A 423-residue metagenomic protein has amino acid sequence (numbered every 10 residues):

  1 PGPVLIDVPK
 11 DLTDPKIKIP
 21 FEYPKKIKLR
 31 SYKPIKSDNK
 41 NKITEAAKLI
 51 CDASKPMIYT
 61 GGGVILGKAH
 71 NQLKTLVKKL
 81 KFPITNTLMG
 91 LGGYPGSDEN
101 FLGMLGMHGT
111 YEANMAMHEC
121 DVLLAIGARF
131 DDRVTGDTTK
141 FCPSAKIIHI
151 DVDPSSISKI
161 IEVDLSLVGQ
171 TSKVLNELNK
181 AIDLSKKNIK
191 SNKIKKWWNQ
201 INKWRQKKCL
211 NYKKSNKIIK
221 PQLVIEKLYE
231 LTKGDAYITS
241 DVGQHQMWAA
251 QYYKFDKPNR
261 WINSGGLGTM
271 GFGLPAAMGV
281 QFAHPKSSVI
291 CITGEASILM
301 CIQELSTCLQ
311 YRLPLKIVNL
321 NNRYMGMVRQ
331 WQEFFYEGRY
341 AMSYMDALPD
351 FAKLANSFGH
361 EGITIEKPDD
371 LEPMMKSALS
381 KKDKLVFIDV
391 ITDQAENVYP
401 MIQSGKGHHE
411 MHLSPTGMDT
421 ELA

Functional and structural regions predicted by a protein language model:
P1-L49, L210, L413: Conformationally flexible catalytic loops at phosphate/diphosphate-handling active centers
D7, F82-L88, I148-D151, L315-L320: Short internal beta-strands
V8, G90-W197, M375: Glycine-rich, acidic loop regions that bind phosphate or pyrophosphate groups
V8-D14, G62-V64, P154, V242-Q246 (+2 more regions): Glycine-rich beta-alpha junction loops
I19-S31, G93-S97, Q200-Y212, N259-R260 (+2 more regions): Gly-rich Lys/Arg/Thr-decorated short loops/hinges at beta-loop-alpha junctions or inter-strand turns that position
K42-M57, L76, M117-E119, K227-A236 (+2 more regions): Glycine-rich phosphate/diphosphate-binding loops that line cofactor/substrate pockets in enzymes
E119, I157-I160, S166-V168, S172-N176 (+1 more regions): Thiamine diphosphate
Q200-P275, V280: Active-site diphosphate/adenylate-binding microenvironment
